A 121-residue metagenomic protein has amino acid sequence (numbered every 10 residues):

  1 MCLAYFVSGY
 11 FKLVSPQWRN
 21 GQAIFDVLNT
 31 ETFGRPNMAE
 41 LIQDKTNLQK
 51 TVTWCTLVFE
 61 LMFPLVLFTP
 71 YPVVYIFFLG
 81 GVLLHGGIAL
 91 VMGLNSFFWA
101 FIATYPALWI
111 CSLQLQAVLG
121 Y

Functional and structural regions predicted by a protein language model:
C2-F59: Membrane-interfacial catalytic/cofactor-binding modules of polytopic membrane enzymes
Y10-L13, L83-A89: C-terminal ends of transmembrane helices
Q43, N95-T104, V118-Y121: A cytosolic-side transmembrane-helix exit/cap motif
N47-T56, L90-I102: Membrane-interface transmembrane-helix boundary segments in multi-pass integral membrane proteins
P64-L65: Short tryptophan-centered beta-strand motifs in secreted/extracellular beta-sheet-rich domains of glycan-recognition
F68-Y75, V91-N95: Transmembrane helix interruption/hinge and helix-loop junction motifs
F77-G87, F101-Y105: Central hydrophobic cores of alpha-helical transmembrane segments in multi-pass integral membrane proteins
W109-Y121: Juxtamembrane boundary at the C-terminal end of a transmembrane helix
